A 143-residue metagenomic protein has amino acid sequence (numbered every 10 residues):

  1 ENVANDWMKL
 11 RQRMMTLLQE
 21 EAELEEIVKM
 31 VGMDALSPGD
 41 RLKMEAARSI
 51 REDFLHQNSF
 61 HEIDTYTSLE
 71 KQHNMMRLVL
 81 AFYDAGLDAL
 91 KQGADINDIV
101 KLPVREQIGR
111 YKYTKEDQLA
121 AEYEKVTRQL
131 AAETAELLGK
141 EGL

Functional and structural regions predicted by a protein language model:
E1-L143: Conserved catalytic/coupling modules of large nucleotide/cofactor-utilizing molecular machines
